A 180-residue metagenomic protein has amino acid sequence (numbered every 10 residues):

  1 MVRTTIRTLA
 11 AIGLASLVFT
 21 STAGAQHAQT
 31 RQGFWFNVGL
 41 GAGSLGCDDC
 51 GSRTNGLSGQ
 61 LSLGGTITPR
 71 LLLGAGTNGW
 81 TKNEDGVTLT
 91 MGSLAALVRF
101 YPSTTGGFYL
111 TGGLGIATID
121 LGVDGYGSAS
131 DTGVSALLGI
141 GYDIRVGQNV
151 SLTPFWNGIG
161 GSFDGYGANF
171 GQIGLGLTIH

Functional and structural regions predicted by a protein language model:
M1-R31: Cleavable N-terminal export/targeting peptides
R7, I12-A15, V38, G43 (+2 more regions): Intrinsic-disorder/low-complexity peptide segments enriched for small residues
Q26, A42-S44, L57-W156, F170-H180: Gram-negative (and chloroplast) outer-membrane scaffold detector with strong preference for beta-barrel transmembrane
A28-S44: Transmembrane beta-strand segments of Gram-negative outer membrane beta-barrel proteins
L45-D49: Surface-exposed cleft-lining segments at the edges of enzyme active sites
C50-N55: Short, polar loop/linker segments at the starts of domains and inter-domain junctions
G161-G165: Short, exposed beta-strand-loop hairpins at the edges of beta-sheets in extracellular/periplasmic proteins
